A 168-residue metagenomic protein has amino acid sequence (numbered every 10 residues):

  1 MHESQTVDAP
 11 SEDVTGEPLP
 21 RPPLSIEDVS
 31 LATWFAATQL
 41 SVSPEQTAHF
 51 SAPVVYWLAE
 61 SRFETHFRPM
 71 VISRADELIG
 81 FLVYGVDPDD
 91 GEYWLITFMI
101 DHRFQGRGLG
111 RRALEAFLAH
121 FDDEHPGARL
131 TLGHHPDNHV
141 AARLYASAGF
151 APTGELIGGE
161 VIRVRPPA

Functional and structural regions predicted by a protein language model:
M1-A32, P167: Conserved N-terminal entry element of GNAT/NAT acetyltransferase domains
L19-T97, D101-Q105, L114-E124, G154-G158: Acetyl-CoA-dependent GNAT
G108: Conserved G/P- and acidic residue-centered "switch" motifs that form tight phosphate/ATP-binding loops in soluble
R111, P136-G154: Conserved active-site alpha-helix within GNAT-family acetyltransferase domains
R111, R165-A168: Accessory recognition modules or surfaces
F121-G133: Conserved GNAT acetyl-CoA-binding A-motif
R129-T131, A146-S147, T153, V161-R163: Short, Lys/Arg-rich amphipathic alpha-helical interaction segments that bind nucleic acids or acidic protein surfaces
T131-A142, G158-E160, A168: Conserved beta-strand-loop-alpha-helix junction that forms the acyl-donor binding cleft
